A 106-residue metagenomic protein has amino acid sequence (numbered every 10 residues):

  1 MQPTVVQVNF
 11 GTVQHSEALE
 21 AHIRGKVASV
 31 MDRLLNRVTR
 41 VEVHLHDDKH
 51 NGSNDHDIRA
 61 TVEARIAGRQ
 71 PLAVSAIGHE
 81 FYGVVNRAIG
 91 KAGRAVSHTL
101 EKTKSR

Functional and structural regions predicted by a protein language model:
M1-R106: N-terminal, polar/charged subdomain of small-to-medium soluble alpha/beta proteins
